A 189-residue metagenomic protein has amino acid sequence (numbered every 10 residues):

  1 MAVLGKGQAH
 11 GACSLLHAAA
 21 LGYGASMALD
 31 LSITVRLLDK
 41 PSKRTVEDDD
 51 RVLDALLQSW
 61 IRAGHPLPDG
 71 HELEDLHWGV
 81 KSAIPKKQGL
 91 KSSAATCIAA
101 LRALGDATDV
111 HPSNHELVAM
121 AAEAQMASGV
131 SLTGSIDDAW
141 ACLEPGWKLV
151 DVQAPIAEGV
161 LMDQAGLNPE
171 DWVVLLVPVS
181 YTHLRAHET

Functional and structural regions predicted by a protein language model:
M1-Q88: ATP-binding N-lobe of GHMP and related small-molecule kinases
A2-A9, E170-P178: Short amphipathic
L4, L15, I156-M162: Local beta-strand/beta-hairpin segments that build beta-sheet-rich folds
G7-Q8, H17-A18, S26-L29, S131-G134 (+2 more regions): Solvent-exposed alpha-helices and their adjacent loops that cap or buttress functional pockets in soluble metabolic
D39, L143, V152, D171-S180: Short, structured patches in soluble enzyme cores that scaffold and shape functional sites
L73-E158: Gly/Ser-rich oxyanion-binding loop with an adjacent helix/lid that shapes the negatively charged ligand pocket
T182-T189: Conserved small/polar residues in nucleotide/adenosyl-binding loops
